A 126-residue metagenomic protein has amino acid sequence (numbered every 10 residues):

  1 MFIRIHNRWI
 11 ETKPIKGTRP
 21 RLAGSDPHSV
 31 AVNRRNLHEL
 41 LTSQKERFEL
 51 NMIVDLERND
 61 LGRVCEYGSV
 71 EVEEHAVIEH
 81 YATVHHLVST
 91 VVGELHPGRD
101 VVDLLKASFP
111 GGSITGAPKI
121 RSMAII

Functional and structural regions predicted by a protein language model:
M1-I126: Extended alpha-helical targeting/anchoring segments, especially N-terminal organellar/secretory targeting helices
